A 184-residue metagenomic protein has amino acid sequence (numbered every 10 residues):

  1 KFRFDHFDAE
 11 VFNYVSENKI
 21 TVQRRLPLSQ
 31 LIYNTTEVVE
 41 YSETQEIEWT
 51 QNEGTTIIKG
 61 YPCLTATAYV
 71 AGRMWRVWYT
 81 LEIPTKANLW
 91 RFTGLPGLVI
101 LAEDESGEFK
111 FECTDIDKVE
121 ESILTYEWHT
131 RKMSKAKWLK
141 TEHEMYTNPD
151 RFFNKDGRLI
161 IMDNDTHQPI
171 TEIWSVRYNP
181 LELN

Functional and structural regions predicted by a protein language model:
K1-N184: Extended soluble regions of mature proteins
